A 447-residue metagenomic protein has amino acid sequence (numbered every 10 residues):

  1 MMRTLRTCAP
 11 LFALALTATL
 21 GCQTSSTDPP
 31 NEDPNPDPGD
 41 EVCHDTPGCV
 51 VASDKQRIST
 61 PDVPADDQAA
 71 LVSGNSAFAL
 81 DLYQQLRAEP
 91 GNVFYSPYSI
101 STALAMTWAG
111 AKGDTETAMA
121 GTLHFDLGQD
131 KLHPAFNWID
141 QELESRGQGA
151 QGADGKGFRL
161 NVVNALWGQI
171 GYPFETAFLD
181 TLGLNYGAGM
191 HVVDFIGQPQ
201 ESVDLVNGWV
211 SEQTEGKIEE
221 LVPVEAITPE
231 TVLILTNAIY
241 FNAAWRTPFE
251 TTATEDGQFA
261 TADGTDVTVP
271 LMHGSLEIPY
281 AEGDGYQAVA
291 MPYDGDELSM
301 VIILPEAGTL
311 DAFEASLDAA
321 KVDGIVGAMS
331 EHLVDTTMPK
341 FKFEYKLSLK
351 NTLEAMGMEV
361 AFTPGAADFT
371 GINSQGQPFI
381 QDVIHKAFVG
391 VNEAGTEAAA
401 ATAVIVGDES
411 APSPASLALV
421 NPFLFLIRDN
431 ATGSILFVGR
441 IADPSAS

Functional and structural regions predicted by a protein language model:
M1-F12: Bacterial N-terminal signal peptides that target proteins for export
A18-G21: C-terminal motif of bacterial Sec signal peptides marking the signal peptidase cleavage site
Q23-G197, N430, I441: Detector for small/aliphatic-rich hydrophobic stretches
P90, G128-G308, G327-P414: Non-catalytic, conformational "gating/processing" segments within enzyme and secreted inhibitor domains
S416-N421: Short loop/turn motifs at secondary-structure junctions and domain boundaries
F425-L426: Generic short beta-strand
F437-G439: A structural microfeature
I441-S447: A short acidic/small-residue loop/turn micro-motif
